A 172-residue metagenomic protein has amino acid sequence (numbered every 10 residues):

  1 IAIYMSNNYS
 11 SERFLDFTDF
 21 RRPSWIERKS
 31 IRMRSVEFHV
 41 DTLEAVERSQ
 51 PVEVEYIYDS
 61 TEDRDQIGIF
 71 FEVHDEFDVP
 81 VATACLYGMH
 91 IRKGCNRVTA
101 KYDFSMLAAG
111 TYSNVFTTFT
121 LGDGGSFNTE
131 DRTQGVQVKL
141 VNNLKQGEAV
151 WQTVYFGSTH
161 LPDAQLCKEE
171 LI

Functional and structural regions predicted by a protein language model:
I1-I172: Localized sequence-composition bias
